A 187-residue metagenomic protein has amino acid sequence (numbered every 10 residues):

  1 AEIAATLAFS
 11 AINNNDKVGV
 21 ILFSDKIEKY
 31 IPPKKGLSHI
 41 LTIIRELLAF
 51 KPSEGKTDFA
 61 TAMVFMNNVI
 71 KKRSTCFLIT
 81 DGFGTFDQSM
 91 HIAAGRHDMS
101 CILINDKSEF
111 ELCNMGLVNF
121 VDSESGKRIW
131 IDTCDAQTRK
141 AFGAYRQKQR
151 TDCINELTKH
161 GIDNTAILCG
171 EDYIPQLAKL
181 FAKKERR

Functional and structural regions predicted by a protein language model:
A1, G55-F59, R146: A conditional alpha-helix N-cap/helix-loop micro-motif detector
A1-P33, T75-L78, T85, I92 (+1 more regions): An amphipathic, basic-hydrophobic helix/alpha-beta surface used to engage anionic, phosphate-rich ligands or surfaces
A4, F59-A62, T85-F86, Q149 (+1 more regions): Amphipathic coiled-coil/heptad-repeat helices and related helical stalk/stem segments that mediate oligomerization
Y30-K35, W130-T133: Short amphipathic beta-strand/extended segments with alternating polar/hydrophobic composition
S38-S74, G84-F86, D106: Von Willebrand factor
F65-S74, M90-R187: Von Willebrand factor type A / integrin I
T80-D81, D122: Acidic active-site catalytic centers that drive phospho-/nucleotidyl reactions and related ester hydrolyses
